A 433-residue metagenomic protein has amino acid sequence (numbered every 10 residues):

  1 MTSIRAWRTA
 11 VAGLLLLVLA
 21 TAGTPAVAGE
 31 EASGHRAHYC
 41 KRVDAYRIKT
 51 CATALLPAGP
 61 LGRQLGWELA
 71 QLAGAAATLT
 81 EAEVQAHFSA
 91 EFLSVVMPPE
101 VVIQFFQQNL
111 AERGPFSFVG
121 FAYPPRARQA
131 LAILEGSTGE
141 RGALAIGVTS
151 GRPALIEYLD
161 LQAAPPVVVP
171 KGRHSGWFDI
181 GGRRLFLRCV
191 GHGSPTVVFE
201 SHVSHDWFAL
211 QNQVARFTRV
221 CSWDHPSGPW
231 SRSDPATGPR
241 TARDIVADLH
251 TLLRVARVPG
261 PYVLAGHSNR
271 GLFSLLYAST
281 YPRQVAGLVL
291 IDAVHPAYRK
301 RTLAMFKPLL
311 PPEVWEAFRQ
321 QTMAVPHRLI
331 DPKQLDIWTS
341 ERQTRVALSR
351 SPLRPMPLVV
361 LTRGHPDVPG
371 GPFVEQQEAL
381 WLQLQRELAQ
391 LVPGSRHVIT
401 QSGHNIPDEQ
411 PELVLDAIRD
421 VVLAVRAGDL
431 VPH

Functional and structural regions predicted by a protein language model:
G29-T78: Short, low-complexity N-terminal intrinsically disordered segments enriched in polar/charged residues
L56, T78-A127, P229: Short solvent-exposed beta->alpha transition segments
S194-H202: Short beta-strand element of the alpha/beta-hydrolase
H202-N212: The serine-hydrolase catalytic nucleophile loop
V214-R232: Conserved alpha/beta-hydrolase
D244-G260: Conserved acidic catalytic loop of the alpha/beta-hydrolase fold
P259-A297: Conserved hydrolase catalytic core segment
S395, I399-H433: Catalytic active-site module of serine/aspartate enzymes centered on a nucleophile-bearing elbow/loop
